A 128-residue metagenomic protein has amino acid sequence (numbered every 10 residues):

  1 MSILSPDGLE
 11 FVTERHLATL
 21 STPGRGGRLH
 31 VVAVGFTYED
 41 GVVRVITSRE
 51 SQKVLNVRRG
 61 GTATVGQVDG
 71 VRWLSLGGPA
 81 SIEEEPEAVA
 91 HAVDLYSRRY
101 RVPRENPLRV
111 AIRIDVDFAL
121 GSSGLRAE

Functional and structural regions predicted by a protein language model:
M1-A18: Short, basic/aromatic recognition patches
S2-I3, G70-E128: Charged, gly/pro-rich active-site loop segments
L4-D7, V31-V32, E50, R99: A generic local structural motif
R15-S48, A63-G66, S75-L76: Short beta-strand segments
H16-L17, T62, R101, A119: Generic structural signal for secondary-structure transition and capping sites
E50, D69-G70: Short, acidic/turn-prone active-site loops that include or flank metal/cofactor- and phosphate-binding residues
